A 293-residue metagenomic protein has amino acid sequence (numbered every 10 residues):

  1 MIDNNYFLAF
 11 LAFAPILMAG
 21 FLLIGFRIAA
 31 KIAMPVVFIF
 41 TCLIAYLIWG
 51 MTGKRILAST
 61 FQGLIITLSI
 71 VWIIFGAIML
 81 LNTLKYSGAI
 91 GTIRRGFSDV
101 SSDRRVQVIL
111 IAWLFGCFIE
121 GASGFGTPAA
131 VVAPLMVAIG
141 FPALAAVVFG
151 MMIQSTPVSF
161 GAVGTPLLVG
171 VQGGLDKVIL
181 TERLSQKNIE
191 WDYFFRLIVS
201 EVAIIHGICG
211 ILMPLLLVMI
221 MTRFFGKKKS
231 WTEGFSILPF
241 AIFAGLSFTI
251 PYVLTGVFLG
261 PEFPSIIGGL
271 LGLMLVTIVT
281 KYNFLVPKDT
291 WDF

Functional and structural regions predicted by a protein language model:
M1-L8, R95-R104, F118-E120, W231-F240: Short, amphipathic, aromatic/basic-enriched membrane-interface segments that mark the entry/exit of transmembrane
M1-M79, T92-G96, K288-F293: Hydrophobic transmembrane alpha-helices of multi-pass solute/ion transporters
I2-A14, T67-I70, S123, T127-P128 (+1 more regions): Structural signature of hydrophobic alpha-helical transmembrane segments
L17-F21, C42-Y46, C117-F118, L215 (+2 more regions): Alpha-helical transmembrane segments of multipass membrane proteins
L17-F21, T83-I93, L216-F225, M274-F293: Juxtamembrane interface elements at the cytosolic ends of transmembrane helices in multi-pass membrane proteins
L23, L114-S123, S155-G161: Transmembrane alpha-helix interface/packing and boundary motifs in multi-pass membrane proteins, characterized by
L57, F61-I65, I70-P142, V147-V148: Membrane-embedded alpha-helical segments and adjacent helix-loop junctions characteristic of multi-pass solute
I139, A145, G150-Y282: Membrane-core helix-loop-helix motifs of multi-pass transport proteins
